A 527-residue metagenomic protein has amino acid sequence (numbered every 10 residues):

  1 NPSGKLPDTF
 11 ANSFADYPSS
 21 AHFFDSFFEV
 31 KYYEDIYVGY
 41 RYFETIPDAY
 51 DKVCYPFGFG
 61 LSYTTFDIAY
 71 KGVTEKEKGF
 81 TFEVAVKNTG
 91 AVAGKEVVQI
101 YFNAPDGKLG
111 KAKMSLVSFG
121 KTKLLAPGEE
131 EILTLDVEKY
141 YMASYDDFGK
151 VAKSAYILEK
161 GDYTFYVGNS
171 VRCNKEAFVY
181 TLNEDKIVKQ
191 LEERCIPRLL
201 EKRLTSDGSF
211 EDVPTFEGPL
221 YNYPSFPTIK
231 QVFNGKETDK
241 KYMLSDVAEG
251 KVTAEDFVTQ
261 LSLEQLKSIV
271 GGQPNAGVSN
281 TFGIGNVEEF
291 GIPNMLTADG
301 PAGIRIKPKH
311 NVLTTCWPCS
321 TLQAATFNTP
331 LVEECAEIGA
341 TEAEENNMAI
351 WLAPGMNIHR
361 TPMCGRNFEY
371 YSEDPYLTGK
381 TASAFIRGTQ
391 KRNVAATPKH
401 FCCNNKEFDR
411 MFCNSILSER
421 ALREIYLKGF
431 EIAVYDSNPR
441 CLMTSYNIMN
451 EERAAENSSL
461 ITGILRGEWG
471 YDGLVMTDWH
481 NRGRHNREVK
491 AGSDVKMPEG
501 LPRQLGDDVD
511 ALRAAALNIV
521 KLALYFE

Functional and structural regions predicted by a protein language model:
N1-C173, E193-E527: Glycoside hydrolase catalytic-domain context in secreted enzymes
C173-E192: Short beta-strand elements
